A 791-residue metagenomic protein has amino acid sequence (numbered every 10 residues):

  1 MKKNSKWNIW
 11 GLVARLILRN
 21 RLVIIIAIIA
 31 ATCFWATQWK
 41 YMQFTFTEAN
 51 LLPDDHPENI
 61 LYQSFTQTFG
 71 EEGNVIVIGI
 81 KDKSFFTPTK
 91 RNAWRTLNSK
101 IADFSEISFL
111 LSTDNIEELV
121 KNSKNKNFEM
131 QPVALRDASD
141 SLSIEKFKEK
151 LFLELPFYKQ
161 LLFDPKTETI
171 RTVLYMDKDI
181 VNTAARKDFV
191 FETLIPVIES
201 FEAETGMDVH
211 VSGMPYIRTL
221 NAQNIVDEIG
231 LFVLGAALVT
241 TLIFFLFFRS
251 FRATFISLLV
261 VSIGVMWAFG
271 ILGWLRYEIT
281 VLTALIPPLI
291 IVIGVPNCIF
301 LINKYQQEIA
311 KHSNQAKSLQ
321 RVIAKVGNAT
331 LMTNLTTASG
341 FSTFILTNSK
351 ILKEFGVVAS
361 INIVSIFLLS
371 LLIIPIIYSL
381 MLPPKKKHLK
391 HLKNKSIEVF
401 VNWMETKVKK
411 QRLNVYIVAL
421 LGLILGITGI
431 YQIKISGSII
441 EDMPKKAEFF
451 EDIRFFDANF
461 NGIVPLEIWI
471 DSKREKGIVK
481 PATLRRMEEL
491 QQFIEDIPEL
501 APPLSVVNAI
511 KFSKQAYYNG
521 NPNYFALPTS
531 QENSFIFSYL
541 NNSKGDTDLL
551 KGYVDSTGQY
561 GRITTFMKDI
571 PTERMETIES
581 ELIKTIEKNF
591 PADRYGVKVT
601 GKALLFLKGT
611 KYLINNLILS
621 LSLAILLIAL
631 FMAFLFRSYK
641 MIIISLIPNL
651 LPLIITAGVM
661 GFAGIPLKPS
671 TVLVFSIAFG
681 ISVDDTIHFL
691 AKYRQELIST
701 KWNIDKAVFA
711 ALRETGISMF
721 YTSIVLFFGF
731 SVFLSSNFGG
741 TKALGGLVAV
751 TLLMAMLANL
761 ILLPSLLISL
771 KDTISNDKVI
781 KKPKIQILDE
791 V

Functional and structural regions predicted by a protein language model:
K2-F44, I376, K390-S438, E451 (+1 more regions): Signature of alpha-helical transmembrane segments and their immediate interfacial
Q63, D137-F251, R485-E488, F537-A624: Extracytoplasmic
V226-I279, L346-K350, L619-G664, S735-F738: Interfacial segments of transmembrane alpha-helices in multi-pass membrane proteins
I243, L331-I374, A629-M632, I655-P666 (+1 more regions): Hydrophobic, glycine/alanine-rich multi-pass transmembrane helices and their short helix-loop junctions in large
T254-L301, M641-L690, S731, A758-I761 (+2 more regions): Hydrophobic transmembrane alpha-helices and their membrane-interface caps in long multi-pass transport proteins
L258, N297, A310-T347, L646 (+4 more regions): Pore- and gate-forming transmembrane helices of large, multi-pass membrane proteins
A268, L272-K385: Hydrophobic alpha-helical segments
K407, Q411-E532: Juxtamembrane segments of multi-pass membrane proteins
